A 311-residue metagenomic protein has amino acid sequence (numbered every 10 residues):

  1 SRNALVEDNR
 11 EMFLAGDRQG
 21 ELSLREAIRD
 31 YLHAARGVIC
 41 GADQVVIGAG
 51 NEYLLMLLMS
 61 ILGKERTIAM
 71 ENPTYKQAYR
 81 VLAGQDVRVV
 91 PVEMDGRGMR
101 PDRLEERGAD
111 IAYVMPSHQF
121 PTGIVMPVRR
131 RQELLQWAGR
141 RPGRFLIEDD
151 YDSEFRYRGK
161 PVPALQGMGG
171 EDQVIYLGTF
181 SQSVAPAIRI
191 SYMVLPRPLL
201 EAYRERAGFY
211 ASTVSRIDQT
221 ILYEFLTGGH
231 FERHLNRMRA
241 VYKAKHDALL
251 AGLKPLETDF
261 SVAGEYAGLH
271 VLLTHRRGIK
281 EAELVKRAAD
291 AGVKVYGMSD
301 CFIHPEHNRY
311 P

Functional and structural regions predicted by a protein language model:
S1-Q19, D290-V293, E306-H307: N-terminal "arm"/small-domain region of PLP-dependent enzymes with the aminotransferase-like
D8-G143, S153-E154, R158-I175, Y242: Conserved core of the PLP fold type I
T74, Y223, A240-L250, F260-T274 (+1 more regions): Conserved glycine-rich beta-strand-loop-beta hairpin in the small C-terminal domain of fold type I
D149-D150: Walker B catalytic acidic pair
P163-A164, R204, L222, L253: Catalytic cores of nucleotide-enabled group-transfer and carboxylate-activating enzymes in metabolic and assembly-line
G170-A240: Conserved core segment of the aminotransferase class I/II
L273-P311: Conserved C-terminal alpha-helix-loop-beta "cap" of PLP-dependent enzymes that closes/shapes the active-site mouth
